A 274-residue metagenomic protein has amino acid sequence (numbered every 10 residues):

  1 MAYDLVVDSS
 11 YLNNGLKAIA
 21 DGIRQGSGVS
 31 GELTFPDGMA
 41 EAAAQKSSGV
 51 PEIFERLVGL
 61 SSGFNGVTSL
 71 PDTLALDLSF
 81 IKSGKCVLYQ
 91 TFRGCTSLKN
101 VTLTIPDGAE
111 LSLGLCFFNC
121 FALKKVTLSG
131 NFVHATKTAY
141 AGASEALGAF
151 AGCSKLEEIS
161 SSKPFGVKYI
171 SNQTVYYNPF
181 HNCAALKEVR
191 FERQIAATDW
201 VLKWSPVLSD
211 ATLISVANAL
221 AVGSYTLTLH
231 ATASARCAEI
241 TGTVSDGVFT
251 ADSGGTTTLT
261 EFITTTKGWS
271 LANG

Functional and structural regions predicted by a protein language model:
M1-S62, G66-L78, C86, S224-T226 (+3 more regions): Surface-exposed receptor/substrate recognition regions of extracellular proteins
G15, G84, A109, G142 (+1 more regions): Residue-level preference for nonpolar/small residues embedded in alpha-helices
G38-A43, E261-G274: A recurrent domain-boundary module in secreted/ectodomain proteins
G49-V58, V67-C86, T96-L111, F121-Y140 (+5 more regions): Structural signature of tandem-repeat unit edges
G63-F64, T91-C95, C116-C120, A149-C153 (+2 more regions): Periodic small-residue-enriched repeat registers in elongated scaffold domains
A238-K267: Short, aromatic/basic amphipathic alpha-helical patches
